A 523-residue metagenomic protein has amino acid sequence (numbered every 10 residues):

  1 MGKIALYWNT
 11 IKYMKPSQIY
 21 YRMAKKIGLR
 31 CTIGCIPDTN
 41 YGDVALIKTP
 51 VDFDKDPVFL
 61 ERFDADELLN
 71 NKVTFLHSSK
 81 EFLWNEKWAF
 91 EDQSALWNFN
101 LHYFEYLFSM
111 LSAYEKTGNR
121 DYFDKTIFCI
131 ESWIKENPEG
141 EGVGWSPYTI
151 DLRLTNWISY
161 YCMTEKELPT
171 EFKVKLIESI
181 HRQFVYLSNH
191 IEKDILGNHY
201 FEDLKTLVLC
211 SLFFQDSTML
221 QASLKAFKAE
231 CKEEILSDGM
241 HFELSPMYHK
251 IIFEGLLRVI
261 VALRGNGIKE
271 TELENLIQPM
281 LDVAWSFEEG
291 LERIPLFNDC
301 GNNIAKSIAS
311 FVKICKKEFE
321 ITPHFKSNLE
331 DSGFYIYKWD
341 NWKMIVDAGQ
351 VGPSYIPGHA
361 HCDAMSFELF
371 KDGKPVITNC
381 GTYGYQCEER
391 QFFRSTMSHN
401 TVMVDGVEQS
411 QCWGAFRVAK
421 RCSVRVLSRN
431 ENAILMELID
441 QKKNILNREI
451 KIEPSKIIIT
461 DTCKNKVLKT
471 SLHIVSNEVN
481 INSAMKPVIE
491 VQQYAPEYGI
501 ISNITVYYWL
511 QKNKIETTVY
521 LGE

Functional and structural regions predicted by a protein language model:
M1-G2, T10, D151, G197 (+2 more regions): CBM-like, beta-strand-rich accessory domains located in the C-terminal region of large, secreted polysaccharide-active
M1-L83: Extreme N-terminal leader/anchor segments
V73-N98, L111-T117: Asp/Glu-centered strand-loop micro-motifs enriched in Gly/Pro and often flanked by an aromatic residue
L76, K338-D340, D372, D405 (+2 more regions): Short strand-coil-strand connectors
K80, W342-M344, V376, Q409 (+1 more regions): Short, isolated positions in well-ordered beta-strands
A95-I277: Aromatic-lined, polymer-binding surfaces characteristic of secreted/periplasmic polysaccharide-degrading enzymes
H102, D203, G333, D363-M365 (+1 more regions): Residues that flank catalytic or metal-binding motifs in active/ligand-binding sites
L236, M240-T378, L427-A433, T505: Carbohydrate-active enzyme catalytic cores, enriched for enzymes that act on polyanionic acidic polysaccharides
